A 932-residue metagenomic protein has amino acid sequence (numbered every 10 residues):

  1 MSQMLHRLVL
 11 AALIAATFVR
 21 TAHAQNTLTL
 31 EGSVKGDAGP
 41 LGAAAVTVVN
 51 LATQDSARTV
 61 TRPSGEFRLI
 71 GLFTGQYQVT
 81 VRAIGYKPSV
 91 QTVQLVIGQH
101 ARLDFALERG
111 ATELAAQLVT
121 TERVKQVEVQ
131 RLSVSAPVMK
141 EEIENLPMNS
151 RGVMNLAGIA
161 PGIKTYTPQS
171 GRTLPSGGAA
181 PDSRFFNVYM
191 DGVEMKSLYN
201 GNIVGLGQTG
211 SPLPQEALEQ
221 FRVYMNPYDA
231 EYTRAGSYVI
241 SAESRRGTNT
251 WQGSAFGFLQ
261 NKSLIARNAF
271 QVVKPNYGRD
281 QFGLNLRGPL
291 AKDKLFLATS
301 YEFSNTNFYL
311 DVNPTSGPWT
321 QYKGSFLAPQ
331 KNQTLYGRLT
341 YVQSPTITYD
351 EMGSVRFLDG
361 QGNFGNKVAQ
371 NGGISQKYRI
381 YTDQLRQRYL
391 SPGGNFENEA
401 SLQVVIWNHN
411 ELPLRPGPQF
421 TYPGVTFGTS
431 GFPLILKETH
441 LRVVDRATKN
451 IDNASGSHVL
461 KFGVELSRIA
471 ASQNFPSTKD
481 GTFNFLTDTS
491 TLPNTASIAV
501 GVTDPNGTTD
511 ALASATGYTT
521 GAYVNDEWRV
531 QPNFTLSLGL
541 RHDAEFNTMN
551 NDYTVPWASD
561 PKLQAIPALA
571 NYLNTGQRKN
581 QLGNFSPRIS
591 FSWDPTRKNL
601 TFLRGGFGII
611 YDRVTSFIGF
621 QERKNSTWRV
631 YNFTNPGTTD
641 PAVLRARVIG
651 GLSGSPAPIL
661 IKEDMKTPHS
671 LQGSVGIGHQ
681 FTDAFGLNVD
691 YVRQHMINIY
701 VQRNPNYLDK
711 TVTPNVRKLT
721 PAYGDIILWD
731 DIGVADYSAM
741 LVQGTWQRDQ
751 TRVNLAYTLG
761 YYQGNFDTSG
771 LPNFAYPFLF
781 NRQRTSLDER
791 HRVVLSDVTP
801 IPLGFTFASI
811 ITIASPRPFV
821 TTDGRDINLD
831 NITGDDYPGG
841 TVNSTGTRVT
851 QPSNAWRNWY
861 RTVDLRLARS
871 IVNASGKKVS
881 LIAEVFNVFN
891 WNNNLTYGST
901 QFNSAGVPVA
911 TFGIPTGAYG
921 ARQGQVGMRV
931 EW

Functional and structural regions predicted by a protein language model:
A22-R131, M139, P214: Periplasm-facing N-terminal accessory domains of Gram-negative outer-membrane beta-barrel systems
R62, K87, V93-D104, A115-R246 (+6 more regions): Periplasmic N-terminal accessory/gating domains of Gram-negative outer-membrane beta-barrel systems
T121, A255-N261, T299-F303, E351-V355 (+9 more regions): Transmembrane beta-barrel strands of outer-membrane/channel proteins
Q252, P275-D359, Q376-E399, Q403-V404 (+2 more regions): Transmembrane beta-barrel wall of Gram-negative outer-membrane proteins
K331, P345-N525, L563, P567-A570 (+2 more regions): Replace "related TpsB outer-membrane translocases also match" with "some related outer-membrane beta-barrels such as
N550-S586, S590-L728, V842-T845, N854 (+1 more regions): Solvent-exposed loop/turn elements at secondary-structure boundaries
A684, P802-S844, A855-W932: C-terminal beta-signal and adjacent terminal beta-strands/loops of Gram-negative outer-membrane beta-barrel proteins
N688-V820: Gram-negative outer-membrane beta-barrel transporters
